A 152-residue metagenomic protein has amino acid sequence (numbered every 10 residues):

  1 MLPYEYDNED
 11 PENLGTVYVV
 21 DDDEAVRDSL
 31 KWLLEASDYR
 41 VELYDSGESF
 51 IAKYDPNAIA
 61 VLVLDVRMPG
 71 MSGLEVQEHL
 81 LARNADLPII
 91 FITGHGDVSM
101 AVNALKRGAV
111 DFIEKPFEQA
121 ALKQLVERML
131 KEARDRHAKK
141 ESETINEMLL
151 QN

Functional and structural regions predicted by a protein language model:
M1-Y18, E24, K31: Non-catalytic signal-transmission and effector/linker regions of two-component phosphorelay proteins
D28-A36: Charged docking surfaces used in two-component/phosphorelay signaling
D45-S46, S72-E75: Acidic catalytic/metal-coordinating carboxylates
N57-V63: Active-site beta3 strand of CheY-like receiver
M68: Receiver (REC) domain active-site loop signature in two-component systems and cognate sites in sensor histidine kinases
D97-S99, F117-V126: C-terminal output helix
